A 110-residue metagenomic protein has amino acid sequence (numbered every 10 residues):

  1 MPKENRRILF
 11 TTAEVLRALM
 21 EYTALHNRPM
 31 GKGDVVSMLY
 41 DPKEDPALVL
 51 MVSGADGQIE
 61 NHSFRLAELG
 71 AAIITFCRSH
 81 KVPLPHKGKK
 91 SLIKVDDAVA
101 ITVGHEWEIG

Functional and structural regions predicted by a protein language model:
M1-G110: Intrinsically disordered, low-complexity linear regions
